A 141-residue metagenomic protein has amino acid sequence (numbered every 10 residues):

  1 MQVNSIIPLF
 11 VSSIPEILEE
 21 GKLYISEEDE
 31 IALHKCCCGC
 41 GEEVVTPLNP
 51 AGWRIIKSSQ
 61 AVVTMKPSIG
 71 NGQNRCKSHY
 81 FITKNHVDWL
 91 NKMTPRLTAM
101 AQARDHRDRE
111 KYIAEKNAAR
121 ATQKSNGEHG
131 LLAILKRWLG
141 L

Functional and structural regions predicted by a protein language model:
Q2-H34, E43-R120: A short Gly-Trp-Pro
C36-C38: Short cysteine-rich clusters marking metal-coordination/redox-active sites
S125-L141: Polybasic, Ser/Thr-rich amphipathic helices
